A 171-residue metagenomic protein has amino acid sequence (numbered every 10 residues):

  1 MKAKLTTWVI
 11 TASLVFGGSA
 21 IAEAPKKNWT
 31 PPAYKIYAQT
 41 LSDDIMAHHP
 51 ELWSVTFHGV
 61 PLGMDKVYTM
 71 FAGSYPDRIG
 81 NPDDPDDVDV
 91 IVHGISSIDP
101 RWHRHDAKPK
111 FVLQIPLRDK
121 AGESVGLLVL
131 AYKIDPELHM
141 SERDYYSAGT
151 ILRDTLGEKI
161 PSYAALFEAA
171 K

Functional and structural regions predicted by a protein language model:
M1-V9: Bacterial N-terminal signal peptides that target proteins for export
W8-G17: Bacterial N-terminal signal peptides
K26-Q39, Y132-K171: Juxtadomain coupling helices with adjacent low-complexity linkers
D43-D65, I151, E158-L166: Short N-terminal helix-loop-first-beta-strand/juxtamembrane motif that initiates sensory/input modules
G73-H103: Extracytoplasmic/periplasmic sensor domains and loops in membrane signaling proteins
A107-P116: A short beta-strand signature within small-molecule sensing/ligand-binding domains used in signal transduction
R118-E123: Flexible loop/coil segments at beta-strand boundaries within sensory signal-transduction domains
G126-L127: Short glycine-/small-residue motifs
